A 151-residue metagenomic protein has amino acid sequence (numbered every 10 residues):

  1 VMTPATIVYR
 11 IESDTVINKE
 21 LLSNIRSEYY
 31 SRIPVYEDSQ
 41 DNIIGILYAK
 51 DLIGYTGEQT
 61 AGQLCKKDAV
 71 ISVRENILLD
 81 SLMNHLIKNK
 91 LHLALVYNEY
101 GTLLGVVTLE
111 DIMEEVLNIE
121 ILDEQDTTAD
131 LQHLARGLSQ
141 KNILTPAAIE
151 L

Functional and structural regions predicted by a protein language model:
V1-L151: Soluble cytosolic regulatory domains appended to membrane proteins
